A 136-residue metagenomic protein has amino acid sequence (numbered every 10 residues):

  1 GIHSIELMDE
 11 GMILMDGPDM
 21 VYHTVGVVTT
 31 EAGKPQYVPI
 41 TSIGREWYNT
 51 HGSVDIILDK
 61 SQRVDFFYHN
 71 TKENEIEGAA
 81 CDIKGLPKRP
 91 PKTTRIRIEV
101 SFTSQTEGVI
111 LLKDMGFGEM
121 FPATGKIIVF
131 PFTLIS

Functional and structural regions predicted by a protein language model:
G1-S136: Acidic low-complexity intrinsically disordered segments
